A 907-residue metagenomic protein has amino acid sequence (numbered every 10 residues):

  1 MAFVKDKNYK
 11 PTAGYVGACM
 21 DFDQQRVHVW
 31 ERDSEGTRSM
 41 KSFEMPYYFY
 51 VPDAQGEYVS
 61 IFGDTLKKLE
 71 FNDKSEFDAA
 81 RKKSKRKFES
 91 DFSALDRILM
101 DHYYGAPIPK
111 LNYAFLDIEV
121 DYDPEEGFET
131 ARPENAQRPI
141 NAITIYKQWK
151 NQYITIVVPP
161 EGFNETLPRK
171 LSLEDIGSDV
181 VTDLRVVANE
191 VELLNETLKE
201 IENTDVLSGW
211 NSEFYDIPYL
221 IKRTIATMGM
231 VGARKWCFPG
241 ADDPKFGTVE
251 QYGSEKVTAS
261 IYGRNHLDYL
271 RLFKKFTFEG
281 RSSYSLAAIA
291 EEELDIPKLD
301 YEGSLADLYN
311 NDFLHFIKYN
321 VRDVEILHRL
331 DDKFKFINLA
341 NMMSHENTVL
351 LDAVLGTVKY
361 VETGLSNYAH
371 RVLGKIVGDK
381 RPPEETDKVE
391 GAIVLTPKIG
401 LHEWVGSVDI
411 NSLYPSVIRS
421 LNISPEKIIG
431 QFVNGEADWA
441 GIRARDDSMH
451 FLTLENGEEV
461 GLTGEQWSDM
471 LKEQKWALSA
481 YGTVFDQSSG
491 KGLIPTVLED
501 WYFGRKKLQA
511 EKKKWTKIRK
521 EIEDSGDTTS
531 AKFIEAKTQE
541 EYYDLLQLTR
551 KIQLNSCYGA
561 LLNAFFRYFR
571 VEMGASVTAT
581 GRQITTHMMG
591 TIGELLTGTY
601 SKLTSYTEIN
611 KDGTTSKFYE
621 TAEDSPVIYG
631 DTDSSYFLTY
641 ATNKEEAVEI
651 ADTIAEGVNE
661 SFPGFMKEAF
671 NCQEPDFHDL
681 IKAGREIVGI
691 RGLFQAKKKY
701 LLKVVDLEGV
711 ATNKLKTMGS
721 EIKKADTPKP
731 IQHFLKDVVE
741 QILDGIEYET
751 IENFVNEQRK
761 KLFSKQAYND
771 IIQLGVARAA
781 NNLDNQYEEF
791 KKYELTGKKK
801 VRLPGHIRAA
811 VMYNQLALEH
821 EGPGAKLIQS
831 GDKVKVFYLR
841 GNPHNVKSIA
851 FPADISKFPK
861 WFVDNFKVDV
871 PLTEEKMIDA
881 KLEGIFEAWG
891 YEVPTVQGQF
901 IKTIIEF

Functional and structural regions predicted by a protein language model:
M1-N203, R322, I326-H345, V354-G391 (+5 more regions): DnaQ-like (DEDDh/DEDDy) 3′-5′ exonuclease domain used for proofreading and 3′-end trimming on nucleic acids
F3, S304-R443, T528-G613, Y629 (+3 more regions): Common nucleic-acid-contacting/processivity interface regions adjacent to the catalytic cores of nucleic-acid enzymes
L116, L267-D268, G400-L413, Y502-L508: Conserved catalytic palm subdomain of right-hand nucleotidyl-transferase polymerases, strongest for RNA-directed enzymes
V157-R281: Conserved DEDDh/DEDDy metal-dependent 3′-5′ exonuclease domain
E202-D216, L220, Y262, H266-V361: Acidic, Mg2+-coordinating catalytic module of metal-dependent nucleases/exonucleases that use a two-metal-ion mechanism
L498-I522, Y543, R550: Non-transmembrane amphipathic alpha-helical segments
S635-I654: Catalytic palm subdomain of template-directed nucleic-acid polymerases, centered on the conserved carboxylate motif
A655, N659-F907: C-terminal, non-catalytic extensions of nucleic-acid polymerases
